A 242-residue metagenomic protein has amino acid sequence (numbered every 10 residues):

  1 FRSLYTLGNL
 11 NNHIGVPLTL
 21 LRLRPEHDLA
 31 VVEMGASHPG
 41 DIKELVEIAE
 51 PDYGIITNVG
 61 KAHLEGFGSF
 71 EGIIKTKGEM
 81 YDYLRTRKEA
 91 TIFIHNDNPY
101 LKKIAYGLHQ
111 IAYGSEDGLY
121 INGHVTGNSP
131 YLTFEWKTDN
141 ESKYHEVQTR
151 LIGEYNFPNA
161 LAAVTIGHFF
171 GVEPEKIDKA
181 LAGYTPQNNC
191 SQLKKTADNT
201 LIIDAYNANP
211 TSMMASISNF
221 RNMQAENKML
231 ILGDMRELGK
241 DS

Functional and structural regions predicted by a protein language model:
R2-E79, T86, G153, F157 (+1 more regions): ATP-dependent carboxylate-amine ligase catalytic core
G15, L161-T165, A215: Short amphipathic alpha-helical face segments that pack within enzyme cores and frequently flank/anchor catalytic
R22-L23, E47-E50, T165-G171, N219-Q224: Alpha-helix C-terminal capping segments
V32-M34, I94, I203, L232-G233: Active-site flanking residues adjacent to catalytic metal/cofactor-binding acidic residues
A36, K61, N98, N207-A208 (+1 more regions): Short, glycine/acidic-enriched loop or turn micro-motifs at the edges of active sites
D41-E44, Y100-K103, A215-N219: A short acidic, amphipathic alpha-helical/loop segment
I55-T200, A225-E226: Acidic, Mg2+-coordinating active-site environments of NTP-dependent enzymes
P186-N189, A205-S242: Active-site beta-alpha connecting loops in nucleotide-dependent enzymes
